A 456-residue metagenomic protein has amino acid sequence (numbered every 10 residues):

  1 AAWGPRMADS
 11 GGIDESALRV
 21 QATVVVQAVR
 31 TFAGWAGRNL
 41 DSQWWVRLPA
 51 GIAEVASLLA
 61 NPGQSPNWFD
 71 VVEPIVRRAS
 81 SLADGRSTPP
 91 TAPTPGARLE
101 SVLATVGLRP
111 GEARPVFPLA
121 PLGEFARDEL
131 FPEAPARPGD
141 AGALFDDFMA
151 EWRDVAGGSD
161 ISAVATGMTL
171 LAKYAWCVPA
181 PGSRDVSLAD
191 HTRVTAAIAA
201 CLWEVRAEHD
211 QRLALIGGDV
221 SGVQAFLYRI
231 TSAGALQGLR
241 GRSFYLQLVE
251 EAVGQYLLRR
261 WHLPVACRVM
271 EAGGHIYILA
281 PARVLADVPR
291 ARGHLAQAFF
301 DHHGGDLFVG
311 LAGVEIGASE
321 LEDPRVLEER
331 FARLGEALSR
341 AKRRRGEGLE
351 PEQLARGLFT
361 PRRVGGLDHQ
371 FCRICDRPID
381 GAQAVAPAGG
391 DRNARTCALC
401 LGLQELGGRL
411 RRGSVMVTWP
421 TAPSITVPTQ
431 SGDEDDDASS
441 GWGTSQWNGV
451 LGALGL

Functional and structural regions predicted by a protein language model:
A1-L456: Regulatory and interdomain segments flanking nucleotide-handling catalytic cores in signaling/defense enzymes
